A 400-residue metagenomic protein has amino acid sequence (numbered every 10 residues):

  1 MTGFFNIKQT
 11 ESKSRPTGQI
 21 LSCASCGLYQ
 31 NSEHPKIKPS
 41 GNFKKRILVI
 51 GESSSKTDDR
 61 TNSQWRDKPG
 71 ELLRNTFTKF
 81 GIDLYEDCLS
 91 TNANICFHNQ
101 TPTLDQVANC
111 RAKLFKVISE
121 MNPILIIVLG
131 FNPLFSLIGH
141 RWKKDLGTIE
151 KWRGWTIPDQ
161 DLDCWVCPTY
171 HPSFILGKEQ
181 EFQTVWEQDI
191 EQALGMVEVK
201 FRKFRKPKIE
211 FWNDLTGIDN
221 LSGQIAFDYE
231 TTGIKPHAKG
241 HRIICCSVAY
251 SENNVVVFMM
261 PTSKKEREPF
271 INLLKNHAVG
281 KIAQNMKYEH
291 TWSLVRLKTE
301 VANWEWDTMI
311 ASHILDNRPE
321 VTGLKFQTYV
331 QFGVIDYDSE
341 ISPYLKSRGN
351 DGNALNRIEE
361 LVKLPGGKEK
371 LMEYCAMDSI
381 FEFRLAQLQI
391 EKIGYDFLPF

Functional and structural regions predicted by a protein language model:
T2-E198: A polyanion-binding, active-site-adjacent surface
T57-D58, N62-D67, L73, F80-G81 (+1 more regions): Conserved RNase H-like, two-metal-ion catalytic cores of nucleic-acid enzymes
F77, I118, I190, L194-V197 (+5 more regions): Hydrophobic residues within well-ordered, non-membrane alpha-helices that form the packing/core of soluble catalytic
F80, I138-G154, L162-V166, Y170-L176 (+3 more regions): Metal-dependent phosphoesterase core characteristic of DEDDh/y 3'-5' exonuclease domains
R111, E187, E305, V321-K325 (+1 more regions): Amphipathic alpha-helical transducer elements in NTP-driven molecular machines
I190, A283-M286, V321, C375-A386: Hydrophobic faces of stable alpha-helices that mediate helix-helix packing
F201-K206, T299-A302, Y337, I341-F400: Mixed-charge, glycine-rich, non-catalytic linkers/tails in nucleic-acid processing enzymes
